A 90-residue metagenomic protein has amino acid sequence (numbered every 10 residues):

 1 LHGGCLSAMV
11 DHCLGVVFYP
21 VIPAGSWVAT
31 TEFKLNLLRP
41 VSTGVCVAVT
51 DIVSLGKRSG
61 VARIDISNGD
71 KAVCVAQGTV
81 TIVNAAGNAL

Functional and structural regions predicted by a protein language model:
L1-H2, C13, S54, A76: Short glycine/serine/threonine-biased micro-segments
H2-A24: Active-site helix/loop of acyl-thioester processing domains in fatty-acid/polyketide metabolism, spanning hotdog-fold
V16-V47, I52: Hydrophobic beta-strand-centered segment that forms part of the acyl-chain substrate-binding groove
V41-T43, V47-V49, V53-L90: HotDog/MaoC-like acyl-thioester-processing domains
